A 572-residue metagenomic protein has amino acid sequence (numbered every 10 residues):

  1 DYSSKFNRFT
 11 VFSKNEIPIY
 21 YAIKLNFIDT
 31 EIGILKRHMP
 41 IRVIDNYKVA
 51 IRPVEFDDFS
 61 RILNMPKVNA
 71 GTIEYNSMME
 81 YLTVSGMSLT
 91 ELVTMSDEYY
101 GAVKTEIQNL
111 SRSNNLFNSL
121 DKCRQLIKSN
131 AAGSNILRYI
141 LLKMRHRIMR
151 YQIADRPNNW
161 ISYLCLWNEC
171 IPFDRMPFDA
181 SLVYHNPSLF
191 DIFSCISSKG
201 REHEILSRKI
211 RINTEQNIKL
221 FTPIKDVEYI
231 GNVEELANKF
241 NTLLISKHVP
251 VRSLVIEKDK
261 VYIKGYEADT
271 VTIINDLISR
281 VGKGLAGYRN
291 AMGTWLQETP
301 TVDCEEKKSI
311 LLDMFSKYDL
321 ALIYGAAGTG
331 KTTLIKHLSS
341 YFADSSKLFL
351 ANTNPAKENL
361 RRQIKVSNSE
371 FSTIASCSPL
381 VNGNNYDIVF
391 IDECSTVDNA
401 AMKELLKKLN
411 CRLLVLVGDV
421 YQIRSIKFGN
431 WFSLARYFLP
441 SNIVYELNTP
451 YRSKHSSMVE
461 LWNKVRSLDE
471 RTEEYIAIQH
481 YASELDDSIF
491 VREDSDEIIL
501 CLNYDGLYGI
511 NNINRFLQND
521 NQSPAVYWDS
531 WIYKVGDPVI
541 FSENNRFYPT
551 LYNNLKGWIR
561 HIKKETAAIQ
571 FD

Functional and structural regions predicted by a protein language model:
D1-G287: N-terminal accessory nucleic-acid engagement/regulatory domains that precede and modulate ATP-driven motor cores
I263-E267, C304, L350, G506-L507 (+2 more regions): Conserved phosphate/pyrophosphate-binding and hydrolysis machinery centered on Walker-type P-loop NTPases, extending
A286-T299: Conserved adenine-nucleotide phosphate-binding loops and their immediately adjacent elements
T299-K317: Pre-Walker A adenine-sensing motif
S309-L311, Y421-Y552, K556-R560: Conserved helicase motor core of P-loop NTPases
L312-S316, A321-A477: ASCE P-loop NTPase helicase motor core
A400-L414, K534-V535, S542, P549-T550 (+1 more regions): ATPase/helicase motor core of nucleic-acid motors
E565-I569: Short aromatic-glycine-enriched beta-strand elements
